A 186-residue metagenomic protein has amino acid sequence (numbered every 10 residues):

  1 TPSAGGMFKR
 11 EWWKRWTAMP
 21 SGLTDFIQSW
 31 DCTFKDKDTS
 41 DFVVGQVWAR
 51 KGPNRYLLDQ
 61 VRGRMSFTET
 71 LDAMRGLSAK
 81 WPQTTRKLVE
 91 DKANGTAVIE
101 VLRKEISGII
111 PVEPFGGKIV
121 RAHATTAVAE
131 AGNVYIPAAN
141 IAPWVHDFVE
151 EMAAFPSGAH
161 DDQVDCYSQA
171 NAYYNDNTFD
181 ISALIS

Functional and structural regions predicted by a protein language model:
T1-C32: ATPase catalytic-site recognition across NTP-hydrolyzing enzymes
S3-A4, R15, A170-S186: Acidic two-metal-ion nuclease catalytic site recognized across multiple nuclease folds, prominently DnaQ/RNase D-T
D25-I27, V44-F155: Mg2+-dependent endonuclease catalytic cores in nucleic-acid-processing enzymes, primarily RNase H-like
S29-C32, D91-K92, Q163: Generic detector of well-ordered alpha-helical packing
W30-V43: An active-site-proximal beta-strand-loop segment
P137-A138, A159-Q163: Short, charged, surface-exposed loops that flank catalytic or proteolytic processing sites
A154-A159, Q169: C-terminal interaction surface of TIR/SEFIR-family domains
C166: P-loop NTPase catalytic core of nucleic-acid-dependent motor ATPases
